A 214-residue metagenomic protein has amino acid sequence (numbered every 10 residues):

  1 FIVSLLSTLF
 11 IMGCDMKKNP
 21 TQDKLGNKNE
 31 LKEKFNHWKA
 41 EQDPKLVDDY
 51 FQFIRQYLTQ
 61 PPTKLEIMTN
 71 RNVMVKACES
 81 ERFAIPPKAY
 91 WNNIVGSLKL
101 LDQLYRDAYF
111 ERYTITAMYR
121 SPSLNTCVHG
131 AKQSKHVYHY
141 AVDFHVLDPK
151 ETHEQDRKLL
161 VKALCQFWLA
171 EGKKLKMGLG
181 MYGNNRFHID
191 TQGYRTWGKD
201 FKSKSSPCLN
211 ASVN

Functional and structural regions predicted by a protein language model:
F1-S4: Sec-dependent signal peptide recognition, specifically the positively charged N-region followed immediately by
C14-L100, T196-N214: Extracytoplasmic cell-surface/polysaccharide-interacting catalytic and binding patches
M16-K24, Q133-V142, V146-N214: Catalytic cores and adjacent binding grooves of peptidoglycan-active enzymes
S97-L100, E111, I115, Y140 (+1 more regions): Amphipathic alpha-helical interface surfaces
L98-D102, N125, V161-C165: Extracytoplasmic/secreted envelope proteins and their assembly/folding machinery, especially bacterial periplasmic
D102-H129: Extended, low-complexity, intrinsically disordered C-terminal regulatory tails of eukaryotic serine/threonine kinases
